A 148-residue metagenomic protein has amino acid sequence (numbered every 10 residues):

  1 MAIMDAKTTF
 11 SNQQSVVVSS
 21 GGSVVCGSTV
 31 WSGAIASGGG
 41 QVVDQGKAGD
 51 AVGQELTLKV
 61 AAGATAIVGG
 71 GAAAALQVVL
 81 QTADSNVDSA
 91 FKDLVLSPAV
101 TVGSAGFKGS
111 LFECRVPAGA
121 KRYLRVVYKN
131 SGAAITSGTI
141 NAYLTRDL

Functional and structural regions predicted by a protein language model:
M1-L148: Surface-exposed, low-hydrophobicity beta-strand/loop segments enriched in small/polar/acidic residues
